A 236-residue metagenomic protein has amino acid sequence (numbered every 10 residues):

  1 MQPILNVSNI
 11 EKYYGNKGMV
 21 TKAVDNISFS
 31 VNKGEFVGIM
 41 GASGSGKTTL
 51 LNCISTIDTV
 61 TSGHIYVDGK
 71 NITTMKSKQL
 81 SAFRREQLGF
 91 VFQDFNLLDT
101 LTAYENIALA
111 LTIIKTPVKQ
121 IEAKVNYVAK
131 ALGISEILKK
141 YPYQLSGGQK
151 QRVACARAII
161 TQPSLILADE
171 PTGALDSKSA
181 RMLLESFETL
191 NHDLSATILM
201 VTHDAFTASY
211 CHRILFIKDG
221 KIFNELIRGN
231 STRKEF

Functional and structural regions predicted by a protein language model:
P3-I217: ABC family nucleotide-binding domain
R213, K221-F236: Conserved beta-strand-loop-alpha-helix hinge in the C-terminal portion of ABC ATPase nucleotide-binding domains
